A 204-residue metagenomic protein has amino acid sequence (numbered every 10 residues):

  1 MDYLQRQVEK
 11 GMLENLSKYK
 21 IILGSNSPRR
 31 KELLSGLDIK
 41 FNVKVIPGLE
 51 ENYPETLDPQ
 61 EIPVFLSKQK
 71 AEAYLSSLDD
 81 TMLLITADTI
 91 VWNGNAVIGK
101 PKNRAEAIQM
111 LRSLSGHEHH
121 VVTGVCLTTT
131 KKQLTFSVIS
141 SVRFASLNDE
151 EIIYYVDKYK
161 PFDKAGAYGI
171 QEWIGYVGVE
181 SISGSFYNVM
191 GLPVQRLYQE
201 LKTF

Functional and structural regions predicted by a protein language model:
D2-R6, N15-I22, L57-F204: Anionic-ligand binding patches
Q7-I39: N-terminal beta1-alpha1 ligand-phosphate binding loop
F41-N52: A short beta-strand-loop structural module common to alpha/beta enzyme folds
